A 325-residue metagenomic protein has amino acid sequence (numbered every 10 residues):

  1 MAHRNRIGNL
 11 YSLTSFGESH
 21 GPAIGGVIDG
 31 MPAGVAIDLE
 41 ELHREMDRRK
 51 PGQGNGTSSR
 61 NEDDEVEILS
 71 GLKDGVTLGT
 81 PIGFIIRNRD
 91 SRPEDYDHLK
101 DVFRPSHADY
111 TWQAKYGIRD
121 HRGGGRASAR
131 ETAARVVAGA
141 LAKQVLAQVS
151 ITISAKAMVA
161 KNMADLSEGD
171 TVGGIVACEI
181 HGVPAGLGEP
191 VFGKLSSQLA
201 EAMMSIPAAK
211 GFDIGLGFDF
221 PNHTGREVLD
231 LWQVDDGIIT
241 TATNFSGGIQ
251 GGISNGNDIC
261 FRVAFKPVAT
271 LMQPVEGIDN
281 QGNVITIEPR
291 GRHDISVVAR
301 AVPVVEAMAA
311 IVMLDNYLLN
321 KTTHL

Functional and structural regions predicted by a protein language model:
M1-L325: Generic N-terminal targeting/processing segments that precede catalytic cores or assembly contacts
